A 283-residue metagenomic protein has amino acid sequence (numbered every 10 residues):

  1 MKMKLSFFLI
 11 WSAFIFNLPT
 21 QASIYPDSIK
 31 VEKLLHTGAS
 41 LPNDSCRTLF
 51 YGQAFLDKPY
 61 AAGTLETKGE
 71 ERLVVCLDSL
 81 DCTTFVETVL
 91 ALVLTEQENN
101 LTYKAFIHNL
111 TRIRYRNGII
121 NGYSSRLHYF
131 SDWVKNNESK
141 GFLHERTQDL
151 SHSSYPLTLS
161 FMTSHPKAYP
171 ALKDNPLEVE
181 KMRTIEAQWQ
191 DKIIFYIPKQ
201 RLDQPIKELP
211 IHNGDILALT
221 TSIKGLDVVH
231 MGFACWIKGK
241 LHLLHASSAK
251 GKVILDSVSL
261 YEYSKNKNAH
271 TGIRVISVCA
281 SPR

Functional and structural regions predicted by a protein language model:
M1-P26: Bacterial Sec-dependent N-terminal signal peptides
A22-A39: Short N-terminal segments immediately surrounding and downstream of signal-peptide cleavage
I24, L41-L49, V75-T83, N99-Y103 (+1 more regions): Solvent-exposed, acidic/flexible segments
L35, D44-L56: Sequence/structural signature of beta-propeller domains
Y60-I194, W236, H245-S248: Acidic/His-rich structured neighborhood in mature extracellular/periplasmic domains
F195-K207, T221: Short alpha-helix capping/helix-loop boundary micro-motifs
I206-P210, L226: Short, surface-exposed secondary-structure edge patches
D215-R283: C-terminal soluble interaction/assembly domains
